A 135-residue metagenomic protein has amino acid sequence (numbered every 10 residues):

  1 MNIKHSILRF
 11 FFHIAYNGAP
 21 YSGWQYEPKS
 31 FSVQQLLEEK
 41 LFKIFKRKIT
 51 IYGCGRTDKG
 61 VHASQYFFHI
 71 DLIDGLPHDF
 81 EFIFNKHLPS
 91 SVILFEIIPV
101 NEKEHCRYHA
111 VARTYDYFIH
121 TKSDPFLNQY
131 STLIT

Functional and structural regions predicted by a protein language model:
N2-T135: Structured-RNA-binding interfaces characteristic of tRNA pseudouridine synthases
